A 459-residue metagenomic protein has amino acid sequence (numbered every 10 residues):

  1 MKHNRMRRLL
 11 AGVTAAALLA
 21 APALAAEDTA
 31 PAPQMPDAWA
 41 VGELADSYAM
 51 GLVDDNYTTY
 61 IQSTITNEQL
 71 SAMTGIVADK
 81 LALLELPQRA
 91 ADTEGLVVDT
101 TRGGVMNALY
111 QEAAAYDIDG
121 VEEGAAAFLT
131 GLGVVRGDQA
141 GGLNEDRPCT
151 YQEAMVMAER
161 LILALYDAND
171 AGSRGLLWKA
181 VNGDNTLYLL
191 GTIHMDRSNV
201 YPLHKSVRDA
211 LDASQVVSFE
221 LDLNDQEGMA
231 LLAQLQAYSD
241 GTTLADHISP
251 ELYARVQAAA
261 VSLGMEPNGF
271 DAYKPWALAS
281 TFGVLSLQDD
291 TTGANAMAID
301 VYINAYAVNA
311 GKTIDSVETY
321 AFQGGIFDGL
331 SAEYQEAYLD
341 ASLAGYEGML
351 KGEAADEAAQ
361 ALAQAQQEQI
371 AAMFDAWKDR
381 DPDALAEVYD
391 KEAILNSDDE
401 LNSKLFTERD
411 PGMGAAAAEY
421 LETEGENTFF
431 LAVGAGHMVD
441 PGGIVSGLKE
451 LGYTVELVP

Functional and structural regions predicted by a protein language model:
M1-E27: Gram-positive cell-envelope targeting signals
A26-A78, P87-E123, V134-L161: Extracytoplasmic Gram-positive cell-surface binding/anchoring modules and repeats
A30-Q34, D55-I61, A91-L96, G142-E145 (+7 more regions): Second-shell loop/turn segments in exported
Q34-V41, Y60-E68, L96-G103, G120 (+9 more regions): Soluble non-cytosolic domains of exported or imported proteins
A49-L52, G75-L83, Y110-A114, T130-V134 (+12 more regions): Sec-exported extracytoplasmic/periplasmic mature domains
G172-Q234, S239-G241: Zymogen propeptides
L252-E424: Hydrophobic, often amphipathic alpha-helical segments used for membrane interaction and targeting
S403-E422, E426-P459: C-terminal soluble interaction/assembly domains
